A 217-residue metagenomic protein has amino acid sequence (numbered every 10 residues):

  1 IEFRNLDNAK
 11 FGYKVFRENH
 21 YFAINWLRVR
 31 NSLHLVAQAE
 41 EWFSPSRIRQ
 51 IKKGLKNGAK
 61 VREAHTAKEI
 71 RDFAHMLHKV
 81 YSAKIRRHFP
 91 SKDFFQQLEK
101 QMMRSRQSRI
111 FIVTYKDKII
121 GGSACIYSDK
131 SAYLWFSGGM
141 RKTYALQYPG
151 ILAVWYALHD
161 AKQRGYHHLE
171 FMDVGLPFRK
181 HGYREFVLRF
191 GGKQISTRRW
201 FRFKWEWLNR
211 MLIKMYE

Functional and structural regions predicted by a protein language model:
I1-F3, A132, L169: Hydrophobic residues within beta-strands of alpha/beta enzymes
N5-L146, D160, L176: A conserved beta-strand-loop-helix scaffold within acyl/acetyltransferase catalytic domains
F16-Q38, Y166-E217: Active-site/acyl-donor-binding loops of N-acyltransferases
R49, Y156, G182: Short Gly/charged-rich anion-binding patches and loops
L152-H168: Conserved acyl-CoA
